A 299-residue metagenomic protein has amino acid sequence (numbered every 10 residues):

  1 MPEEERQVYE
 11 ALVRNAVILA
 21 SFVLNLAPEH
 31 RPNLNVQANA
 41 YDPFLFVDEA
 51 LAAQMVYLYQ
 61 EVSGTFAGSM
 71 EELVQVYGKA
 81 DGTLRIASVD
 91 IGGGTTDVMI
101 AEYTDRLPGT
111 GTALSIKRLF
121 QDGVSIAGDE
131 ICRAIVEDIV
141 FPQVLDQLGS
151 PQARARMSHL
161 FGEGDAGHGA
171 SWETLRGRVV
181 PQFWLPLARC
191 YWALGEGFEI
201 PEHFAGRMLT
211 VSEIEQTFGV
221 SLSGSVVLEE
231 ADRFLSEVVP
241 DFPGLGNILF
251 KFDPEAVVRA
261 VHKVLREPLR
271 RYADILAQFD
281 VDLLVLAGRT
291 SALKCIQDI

Functional and structural regions predicted by a protein language model:
M1-I86: Nucleotide/phosphate-binding catalytic cleft detector across ATP-hydrolyzing and phosphate-transferring enzymes
M1-N33, L209-P243: Low-complexity, highly charged intrinsically disordered N-terminal segments that act as targeting/localization
M1-V8, V281-D298: Glycine-rich phosphate-binding loops at beta-strand->alpha-helix junctions
P2-Y9, V47-Y57, I91-G94, A127-I135 (+1 more regions): Phosphate/oxyanion-binding active-site loops and adjacent basic polyanion-contact surfaces
V23-V36, Q147-S171, D280-L283, A287: Short, glycine/acidic-rich hinge or "gate" loops at secondary-structure transitions that mediate conformational
Q54-V76, E230-V281, I296: Phosphate/ATP-binding catalytic cores across multiple sugar-kinase/actin-like superfamilies, primarily ASKHA
V62-T112, L286: Gly/Thr-rich phosphate-binding beta-strand-loop-beta motif of the actin/hexokinase/Hsp70
I100-P240: Phosphate-binding glycine-rich/basic clefts of nucleotide- and phosphate-handling proteins, predominantly
